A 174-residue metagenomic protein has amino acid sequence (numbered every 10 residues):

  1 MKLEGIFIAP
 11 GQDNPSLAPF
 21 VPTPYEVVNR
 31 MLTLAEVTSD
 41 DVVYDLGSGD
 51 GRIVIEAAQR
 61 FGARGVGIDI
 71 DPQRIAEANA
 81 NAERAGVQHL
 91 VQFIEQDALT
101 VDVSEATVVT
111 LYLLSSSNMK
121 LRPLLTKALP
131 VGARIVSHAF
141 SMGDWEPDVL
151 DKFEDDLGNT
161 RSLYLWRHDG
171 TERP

Functional and structural regions predicted by a protein language model:
M1-V42: S-adenosyl-L-methionine
G47-G51: Class I SAM-dependent methyltransferase "Motif I" SAM/SAH-binding loop
R52-F61: Conserved SAM-binding loop of SAM-dependent methyltransferases across substrates and taxa, primarily the Class I
R64-D69: Conserved SAM-binding motif I beta-strand of class I
I75-E105: S-adenosyl-L-methionine
S104-K120: A short SAM/SAH-binding and catalytic strip from SAM-dependent methyltransferases
S116-P174: C-terminal substrate-binding/active-site "lid" region of AdoMet-derived donor-dependent transferases
